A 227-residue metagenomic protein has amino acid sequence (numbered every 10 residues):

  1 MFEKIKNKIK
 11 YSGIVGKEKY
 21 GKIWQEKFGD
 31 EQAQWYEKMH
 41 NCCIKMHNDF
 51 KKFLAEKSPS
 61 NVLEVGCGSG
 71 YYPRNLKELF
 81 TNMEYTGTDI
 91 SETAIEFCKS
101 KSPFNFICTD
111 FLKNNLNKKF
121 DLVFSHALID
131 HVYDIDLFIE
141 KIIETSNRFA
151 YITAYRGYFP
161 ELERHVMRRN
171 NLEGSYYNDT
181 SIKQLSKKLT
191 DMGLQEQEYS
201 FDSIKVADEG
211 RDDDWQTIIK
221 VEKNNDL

Functional and structural regions predicted by a protein language model:
M1-L54: Conserved class I S-adenosyl-L-methionine
P59-G68: Conserved class I S-adenosyl-L-methionine
S69-L112: Class I SAM-dependent methyltransferase SAM/SAH-binding core
F124: A conserved beta-strand element that flanks and buttresses the S-adenosyl-L-methionine
A127-H131: Short catalytic micro-motifs in class I SAM-dependent methyltransferases
V132-I142: A short, conserved alpha-helix within the catalytic core of class I
Y151-D179: Conserved class I S-adenosyl-L-methionine
S175-G193: Short alpha-helix
